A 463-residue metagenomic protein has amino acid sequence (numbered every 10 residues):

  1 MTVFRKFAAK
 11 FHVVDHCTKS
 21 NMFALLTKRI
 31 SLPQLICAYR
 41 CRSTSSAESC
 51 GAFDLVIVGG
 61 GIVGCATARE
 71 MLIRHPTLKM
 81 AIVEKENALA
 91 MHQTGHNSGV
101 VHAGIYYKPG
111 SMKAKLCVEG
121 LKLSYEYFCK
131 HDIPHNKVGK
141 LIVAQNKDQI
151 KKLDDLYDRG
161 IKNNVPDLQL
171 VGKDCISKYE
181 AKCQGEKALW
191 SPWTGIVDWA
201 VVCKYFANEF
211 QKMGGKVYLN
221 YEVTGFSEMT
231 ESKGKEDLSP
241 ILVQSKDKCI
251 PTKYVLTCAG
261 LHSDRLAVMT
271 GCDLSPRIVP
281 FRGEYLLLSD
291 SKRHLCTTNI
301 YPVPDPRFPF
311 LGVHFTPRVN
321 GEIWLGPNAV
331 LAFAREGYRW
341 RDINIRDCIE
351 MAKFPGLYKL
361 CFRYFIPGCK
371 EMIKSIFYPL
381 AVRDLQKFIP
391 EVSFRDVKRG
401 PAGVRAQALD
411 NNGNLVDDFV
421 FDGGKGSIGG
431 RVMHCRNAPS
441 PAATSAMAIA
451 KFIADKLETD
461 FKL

Functional and structural regions predicted by a protein language model:
E48-V63, A81: Beta1/beta-strand and adjacent pyrophosphate-binding region of the FAD-binding site in flavoprotein oxidoreductases
A66, F226-I345: Flavin-dependent oxidoreductases
L72-G95: Glycine-rich FAD pyrophosphate-binding loop
G99-Y179, G185, G312-V313, E322 (+1 more regions): Dinucleotide-binding Rossmann-like beta1-alpha1 core, especially the glycine-rich loop that anchors the ADP
K108-E119, V143-K152, W190-Q211, Y218 (+2 more regions): Short beta-strand to alpha-helix junction loop
L189-Y254, C258, H262-R265, M447-E458: Helical element adjacent to the flavin cofactor pocket in flavoenzyme catalytic cores
D273-S275, S291-R293, R318-A402: Flavin-binding catalytic cores
L360-L463: C-terminal catalytic lobe of FAD-dependent flavoproteins
